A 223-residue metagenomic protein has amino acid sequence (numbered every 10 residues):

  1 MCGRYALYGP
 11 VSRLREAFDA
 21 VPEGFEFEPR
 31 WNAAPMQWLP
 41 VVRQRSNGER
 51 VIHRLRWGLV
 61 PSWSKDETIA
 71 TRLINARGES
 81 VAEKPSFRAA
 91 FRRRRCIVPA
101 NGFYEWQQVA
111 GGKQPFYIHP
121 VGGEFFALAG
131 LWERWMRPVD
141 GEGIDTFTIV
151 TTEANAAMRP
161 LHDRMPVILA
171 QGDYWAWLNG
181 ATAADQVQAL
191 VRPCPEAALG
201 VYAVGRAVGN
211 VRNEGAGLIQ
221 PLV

Functional and structural regions predicted by a protein language model:
M1-V223: Short linear sequence motif anchored by a di-proline
